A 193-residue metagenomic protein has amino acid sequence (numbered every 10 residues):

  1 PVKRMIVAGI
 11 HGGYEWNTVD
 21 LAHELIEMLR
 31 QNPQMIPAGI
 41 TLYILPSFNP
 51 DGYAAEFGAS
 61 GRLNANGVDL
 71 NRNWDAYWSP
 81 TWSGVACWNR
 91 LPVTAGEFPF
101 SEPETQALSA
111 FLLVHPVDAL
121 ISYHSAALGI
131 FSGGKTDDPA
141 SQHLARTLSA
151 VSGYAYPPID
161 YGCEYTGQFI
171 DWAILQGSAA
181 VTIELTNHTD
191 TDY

Functional and structural regions predicted by a protein language model:
V2-A8, G13-Q142, R146, A150 (+1 more regions): Active-site/substrate-binding loop(s) of hydrolase catalytic cores
L120, G129-P139, D160-Y193: Active-site-adjacent mobile loop/cap segments within catalytic or ligand-binding domains
A145-G162: Short, flexible loop segments at boundaries between secondary-structure elements
